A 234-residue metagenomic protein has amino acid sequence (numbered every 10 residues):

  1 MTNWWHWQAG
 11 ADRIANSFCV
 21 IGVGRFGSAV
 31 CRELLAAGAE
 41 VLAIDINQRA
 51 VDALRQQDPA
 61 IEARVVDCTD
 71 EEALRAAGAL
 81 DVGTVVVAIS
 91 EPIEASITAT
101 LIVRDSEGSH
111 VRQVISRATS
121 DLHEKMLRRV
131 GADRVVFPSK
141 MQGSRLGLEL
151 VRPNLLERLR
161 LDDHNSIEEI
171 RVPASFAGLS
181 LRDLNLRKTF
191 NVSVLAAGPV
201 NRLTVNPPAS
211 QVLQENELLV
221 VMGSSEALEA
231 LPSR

Functional and structural regions predicted by a protein language model:
M1-R234: Cytosolic regulatory regions of ion transport systems
